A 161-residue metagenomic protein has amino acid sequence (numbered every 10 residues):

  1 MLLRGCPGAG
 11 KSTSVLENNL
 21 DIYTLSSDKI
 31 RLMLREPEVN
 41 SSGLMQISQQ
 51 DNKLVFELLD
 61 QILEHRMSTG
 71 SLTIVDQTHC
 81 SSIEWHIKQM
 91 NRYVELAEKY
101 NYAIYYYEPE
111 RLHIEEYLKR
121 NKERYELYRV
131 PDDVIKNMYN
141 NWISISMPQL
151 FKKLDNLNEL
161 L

Functional and structural regions predicted by a protein language model:
M1-R4, S12, D21-Y23, A103 (+1 more regions): Conserved GTP-binding G-domain of TRAFAC-class P-loop NTPases and closely related GTPase folds
L3-C6, S27, V75-T78: Short His-Asn-centered micro-motif
A9: ATP-binding Walker
S12-T13, T78: Ser/Thr-centric signal marking residues that sit in or immediately flank functional binding/regulatory motifs
T13-S71, E115: Conserved substrate/cofactor phosphate-moiety recognition/catalytic segment in nucleotide-dependent phosphotransferases
L16-N18, V39-N40, K88-E95, R120-E123: Short, glycine/charged-enriched secondary-structure capping and boundary segments
E36-I47, H79-Q89, Y100, E110-E116: Intrinsically disordered, low-complexity coil segments
Q50-I104: Glycine-rich phosphate-binding loop used to anchor ATP phosphates in small-molecule kinases, encompassing both
